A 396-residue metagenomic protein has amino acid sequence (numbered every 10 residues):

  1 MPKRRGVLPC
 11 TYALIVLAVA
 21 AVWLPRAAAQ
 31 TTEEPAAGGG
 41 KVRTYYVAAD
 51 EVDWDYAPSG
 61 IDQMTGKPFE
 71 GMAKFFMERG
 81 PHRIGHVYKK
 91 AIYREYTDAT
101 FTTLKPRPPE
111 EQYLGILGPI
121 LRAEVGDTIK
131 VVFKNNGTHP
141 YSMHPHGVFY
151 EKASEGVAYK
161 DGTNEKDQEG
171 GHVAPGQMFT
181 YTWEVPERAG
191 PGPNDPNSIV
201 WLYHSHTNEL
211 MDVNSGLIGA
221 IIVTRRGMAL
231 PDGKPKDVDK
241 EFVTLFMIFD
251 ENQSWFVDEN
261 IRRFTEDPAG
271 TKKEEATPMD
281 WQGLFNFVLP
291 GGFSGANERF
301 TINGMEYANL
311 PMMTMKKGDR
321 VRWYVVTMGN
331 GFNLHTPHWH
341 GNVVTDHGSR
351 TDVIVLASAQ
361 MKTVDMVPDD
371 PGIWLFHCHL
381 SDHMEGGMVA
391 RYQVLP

Functional and structural regions predicted by a protein language model:
M1-C10: N-terminal secretory signal peptides that target proteins for export/translocation
L8, A28-P396: Copper-binding active sites and cupredoxin-like electron-transfer domains, recognizing His/Cys-rich ligand loops
Y12-V22: Bacterial N-terminal signal peptides
